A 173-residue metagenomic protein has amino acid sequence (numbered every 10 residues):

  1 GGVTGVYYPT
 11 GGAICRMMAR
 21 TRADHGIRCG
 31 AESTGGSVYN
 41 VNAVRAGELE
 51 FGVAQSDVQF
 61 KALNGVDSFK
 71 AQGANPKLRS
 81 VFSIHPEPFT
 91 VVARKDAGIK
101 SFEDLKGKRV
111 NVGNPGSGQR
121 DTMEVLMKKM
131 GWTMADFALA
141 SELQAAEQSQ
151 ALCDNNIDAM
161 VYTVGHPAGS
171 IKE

Functional and structural regions predicted by a protein language model:
G1-K61, K70-A71: N-terminal (or domain-start) structured segment
G1-T21, S83, E87-D154: Bilobed "Venus flytrap"/periplasmic-binding protein-like clamshell domains and structurally analogous long
Y8-T10, V41, L63-G65, T122-E124 (+1 more regions): Short, solvent-exposed loop/turn and secondary-structure capping segments
H25, R45-A54, R109-V110, C153-Y162: Alpha-to-beta junction loops
G26-R28, N75-L78, G107, D136-F137: A generic structural signal for alpha->beta connector loops
L49, S56-Q59, P86, R94-A97 (+2 more regions): Solvent-exposed coil/turn segments that connect beta secondary-structure elements in extracytoplasmic/periplasmic
S56-V58, D67, A97, M134-E173: Pocket-lining segment of extracytoplasmic ligand-binding domains
K70-I84, F89: A structural signal for short loop-to-beta-strand junctions that line the ligand-binding cleft of periplasmic/secreted
